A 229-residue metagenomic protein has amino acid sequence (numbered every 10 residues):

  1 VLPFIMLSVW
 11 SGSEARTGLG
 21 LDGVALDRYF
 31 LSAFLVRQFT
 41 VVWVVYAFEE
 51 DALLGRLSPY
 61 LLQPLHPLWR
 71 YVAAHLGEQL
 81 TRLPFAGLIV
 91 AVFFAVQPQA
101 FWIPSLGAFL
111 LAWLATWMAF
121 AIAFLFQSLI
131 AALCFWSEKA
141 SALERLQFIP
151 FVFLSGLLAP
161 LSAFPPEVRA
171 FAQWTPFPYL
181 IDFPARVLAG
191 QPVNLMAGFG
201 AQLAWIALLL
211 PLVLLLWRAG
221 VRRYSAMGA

Functional and structural regions predicted by a protein language model:
V1-Q38, L195-M196, G200: Transmembrane helix-boundary elements of multi-pass transport/secretion proteins, especially ABC-type permease modules
F4-S13, L88-I103, I181, L188: Transmembrane alpha-helix termini and helix-breaking/packing motifs in multi-pass membrane transporters
A25-A91: Hydrophobic alpha-helical transmembrane segments of multi-pass membrane transport proteins
R28, L61, L65-G77, L106 (+5 more regions): Alpha-helical membrane-protein architecture signal
L35-V45, P64, W117-A132, F153-L161 (+1 more regions): Transmembrane alpha-helical segments that form the membrane-embedded catalytic/substrate-channel core of multi-pass
Q79-E144, L195-L215: Alpha-helical transmembrane segments and their short interhelical loops
A100, I130-L188: Transmembrane helix segments
L188, L203-A229: Junction motif at the cytosolic side of a transmembrane helix
